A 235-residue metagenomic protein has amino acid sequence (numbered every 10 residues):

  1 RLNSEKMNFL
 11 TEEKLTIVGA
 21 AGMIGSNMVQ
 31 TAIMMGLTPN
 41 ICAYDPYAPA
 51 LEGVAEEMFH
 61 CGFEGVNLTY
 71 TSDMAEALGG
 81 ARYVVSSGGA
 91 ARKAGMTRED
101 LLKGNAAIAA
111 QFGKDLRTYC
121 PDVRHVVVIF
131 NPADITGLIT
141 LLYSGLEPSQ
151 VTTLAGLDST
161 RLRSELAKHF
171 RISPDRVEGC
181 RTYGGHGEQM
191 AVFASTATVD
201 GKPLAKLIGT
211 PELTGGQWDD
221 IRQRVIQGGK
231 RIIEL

Functional and structural regions predicted by a protein language model:
E12, L37-A81, A90, M96: Conserved N-terminal Rossmann-fold NAD(P) cofactor-binding segment
K14-L15, V84, V126: Conserved hydrophobic helix-helix packing surfaces used for dimerization/oligomerization
A21: Conserved glycine-rich cofactor-binding loop
G25-S26: N-terminal Rossmann-fold NAD(P) dinucleotide-binding loop
M34-N40, G145-P148: Conserved S-adenosyl-L-methionine
G89-R92, P132-A133: Short glycine-rich anion-binding loops that position phosphate/pyrophosphate groups of nucleotides and phosphorylated
T97-E165: Rossmann-like NAD(P)(H) cofactor-binding subdomain of soluble oxidoreductases
S144-S149, S159-L235: C-terminal substrate-binding/catalytic lobe of Rossmann-fold NAD(P)-dependent dehydrogenases
